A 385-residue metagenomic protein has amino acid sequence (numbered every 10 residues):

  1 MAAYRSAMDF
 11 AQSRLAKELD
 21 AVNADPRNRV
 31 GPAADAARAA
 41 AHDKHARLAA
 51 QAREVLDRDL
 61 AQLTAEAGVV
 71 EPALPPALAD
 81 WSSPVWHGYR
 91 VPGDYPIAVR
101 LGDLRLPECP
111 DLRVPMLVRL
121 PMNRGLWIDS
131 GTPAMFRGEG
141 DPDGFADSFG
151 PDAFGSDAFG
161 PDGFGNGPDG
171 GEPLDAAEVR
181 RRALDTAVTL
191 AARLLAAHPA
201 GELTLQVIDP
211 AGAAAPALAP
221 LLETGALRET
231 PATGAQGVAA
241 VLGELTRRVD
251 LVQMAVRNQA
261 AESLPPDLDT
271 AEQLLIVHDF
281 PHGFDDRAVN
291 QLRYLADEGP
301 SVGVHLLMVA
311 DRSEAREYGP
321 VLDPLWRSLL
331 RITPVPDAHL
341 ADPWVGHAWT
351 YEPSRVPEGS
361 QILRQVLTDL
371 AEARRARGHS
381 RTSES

Functional and structural regions predicted by a protein language model:
M1-S385: Accessory regions of macromolecular translocation/handling assemblies
